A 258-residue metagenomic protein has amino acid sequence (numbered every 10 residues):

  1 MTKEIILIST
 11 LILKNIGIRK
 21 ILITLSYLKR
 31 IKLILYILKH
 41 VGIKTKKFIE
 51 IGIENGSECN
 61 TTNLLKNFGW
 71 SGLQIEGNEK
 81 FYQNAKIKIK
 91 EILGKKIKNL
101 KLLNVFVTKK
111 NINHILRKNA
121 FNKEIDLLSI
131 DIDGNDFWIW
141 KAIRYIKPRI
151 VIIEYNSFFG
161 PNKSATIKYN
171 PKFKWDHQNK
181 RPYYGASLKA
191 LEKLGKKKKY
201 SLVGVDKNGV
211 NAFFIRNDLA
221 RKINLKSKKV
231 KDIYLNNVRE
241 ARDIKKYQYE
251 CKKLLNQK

Functional and structural regions predicted by a protein language model:
K3-G42, I49, I115, N162-K258: Rossmann-like AdoMet/SAM-dependent catalytic core
L22-K118, I130: SAM cofactor-binding core of SAM-dependent methyltransferases, primarily the Rossmann-like beta-alpha-beta module
V41, E54-G56, N78-F81, T108 (+4 more regions): Short, solvent-exposed loop/turn segments at secondary-structure junctions
K47-N55, K101-K174: Active-site segment flanking the S-adenosylmethionine/decSAM binding pocket in AdoMet-dependent transferases
E50, Q74, S129, I150-E154 (+2 more regions): A structural signal for short, well-ordered beta-strand segments and their strand-loop junctions that often border
E58-T62, N84-A85, W138-A142, K163-S164 (+1 more regions): A short acidic (Asp/Glu
T62, W70, R149, V210-A212: Residue-level detector of short, conserved catalytic/binding motifs and their immediate flanks
N67-F68, I146-K147, K198: Short, structured coil segments at secondary-structure junctions
